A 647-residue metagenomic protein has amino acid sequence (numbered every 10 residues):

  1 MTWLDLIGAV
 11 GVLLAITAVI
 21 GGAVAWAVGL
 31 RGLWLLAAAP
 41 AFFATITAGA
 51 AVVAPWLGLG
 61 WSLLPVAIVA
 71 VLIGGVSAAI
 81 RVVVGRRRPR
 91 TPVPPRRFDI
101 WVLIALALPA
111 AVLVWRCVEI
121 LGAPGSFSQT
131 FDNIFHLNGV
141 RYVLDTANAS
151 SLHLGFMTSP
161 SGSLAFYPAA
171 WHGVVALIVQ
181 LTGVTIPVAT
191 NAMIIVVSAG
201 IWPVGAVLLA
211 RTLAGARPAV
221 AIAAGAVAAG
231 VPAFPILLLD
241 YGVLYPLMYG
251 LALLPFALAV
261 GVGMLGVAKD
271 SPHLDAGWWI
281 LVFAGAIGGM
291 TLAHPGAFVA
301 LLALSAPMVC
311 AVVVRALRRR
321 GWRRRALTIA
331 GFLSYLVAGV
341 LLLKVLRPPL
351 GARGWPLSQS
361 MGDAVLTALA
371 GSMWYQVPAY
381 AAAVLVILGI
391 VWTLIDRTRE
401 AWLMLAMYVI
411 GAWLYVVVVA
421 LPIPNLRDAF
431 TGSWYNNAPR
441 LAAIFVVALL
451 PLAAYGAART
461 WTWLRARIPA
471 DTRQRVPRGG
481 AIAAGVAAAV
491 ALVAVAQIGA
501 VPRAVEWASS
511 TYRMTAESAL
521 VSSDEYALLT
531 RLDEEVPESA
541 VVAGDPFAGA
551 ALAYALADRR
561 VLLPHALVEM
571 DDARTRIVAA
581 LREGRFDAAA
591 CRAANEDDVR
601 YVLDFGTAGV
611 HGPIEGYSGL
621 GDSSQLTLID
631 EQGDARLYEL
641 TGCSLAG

Functional and structural regions predicted by a protein language model:
M1-F98: Membrane-embedded, hydrophobic transmembrane alpha-helices
V12-A18, V493-G647: Extracytoplasmic
L57-L64, A123-Q129, I236-Y249, G354-W374 (+4 more regions): Membrane-helix boundary/interfacial segments in multi-pass membrane proteins
P109-A252, A508-T511, A516-A519: Active-site lumenal/periplasmic loops and adjacent helix-entry segments of GT-C-fold, multi-pass membrane
M264-G288: Short hydrophobic alpha-helices at membrane interfaces in multi-pass membrane enzymes
L301-F332: Perimembrane helix-loop-helix junctions
V309-C310, A381-Y408: Hydrophobic, aromatic-rich transmembrane alpha-helices and their immediate juxtamembrane boundary segments
G331-A338, A401, T460-V501: Signature aromatic-anchored transmembrane alpha helix within multi-pass, membrane-resident enzymes that catalyze glycan
